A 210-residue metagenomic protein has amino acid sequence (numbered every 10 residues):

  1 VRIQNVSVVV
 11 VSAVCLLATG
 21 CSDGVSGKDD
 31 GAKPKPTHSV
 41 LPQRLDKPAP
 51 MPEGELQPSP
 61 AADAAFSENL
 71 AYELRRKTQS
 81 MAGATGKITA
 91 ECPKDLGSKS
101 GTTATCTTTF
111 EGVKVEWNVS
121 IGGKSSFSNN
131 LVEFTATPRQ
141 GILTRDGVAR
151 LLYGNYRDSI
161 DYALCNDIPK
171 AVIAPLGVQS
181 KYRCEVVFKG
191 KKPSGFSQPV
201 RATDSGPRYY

Functional and structural regions predicted by a protein language model:
V1-V11: N-terminal export and membrane-targeting signals
L17-G20: C-terminal motif of bacterial Sec signal peptides marking the signal peptidase cleavage site
S22-V25: Bacterial signal peptide processing site
A32-E73: N-terminal low-complexity, Pro/Thr/Ser-rich intrinsically disordered segments that act as propeptides or flexible
K33-K35, L151-Y210: Extracellularly exposed regions in secreted/surface proteins, prominently low-complexity, repeat-rich
Q57-T89, G141-I168: Short, non-transmembrane alpha-helical segments in secretory-pathway proteins
G86-T105, N166-V178: Serine/threonine-rich, repeat-prone extracellular segments and beta-strand-based repeat modules of secreted/surface
A90-T137: Acidic (E/D-rich), amphipathic helical modules within compact regulatory domains
